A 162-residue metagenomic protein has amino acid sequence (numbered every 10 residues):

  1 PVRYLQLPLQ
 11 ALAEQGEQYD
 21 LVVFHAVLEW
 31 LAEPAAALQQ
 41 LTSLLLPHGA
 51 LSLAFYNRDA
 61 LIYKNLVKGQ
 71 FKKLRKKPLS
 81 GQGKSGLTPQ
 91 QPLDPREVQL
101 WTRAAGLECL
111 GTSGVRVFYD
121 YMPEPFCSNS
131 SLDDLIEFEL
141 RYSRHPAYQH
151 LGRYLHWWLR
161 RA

Functional and structural regions predicted by a protein language model:
P1-A11: Conserved SAM-binding strand-loop segment of SAM-dependent methyltransferases
A11-E17: Short conserved loop adjoining the S-adenosyl-L-methionine
V23: A conserved beta-strand element that flanks and buttresses the S-adenosyl-L-methionine
A26-V27: Short catalytic micro-motifs in class I SAM-dependent methyltransferases
A35-A50: A short glycine-rich, Lys/Arg-flanked "PGG" loop and its adjoining helix->strand segment in the class I
A50-P78: Conserved class I S-adenosyl-L-methionine
L87-T112: Short alpha-helix
L100, G111-A162: A C-terminal cap/extension of S-adenosyl-L-methionine-dependent methyltransferases that defines the acceptor-substrate
